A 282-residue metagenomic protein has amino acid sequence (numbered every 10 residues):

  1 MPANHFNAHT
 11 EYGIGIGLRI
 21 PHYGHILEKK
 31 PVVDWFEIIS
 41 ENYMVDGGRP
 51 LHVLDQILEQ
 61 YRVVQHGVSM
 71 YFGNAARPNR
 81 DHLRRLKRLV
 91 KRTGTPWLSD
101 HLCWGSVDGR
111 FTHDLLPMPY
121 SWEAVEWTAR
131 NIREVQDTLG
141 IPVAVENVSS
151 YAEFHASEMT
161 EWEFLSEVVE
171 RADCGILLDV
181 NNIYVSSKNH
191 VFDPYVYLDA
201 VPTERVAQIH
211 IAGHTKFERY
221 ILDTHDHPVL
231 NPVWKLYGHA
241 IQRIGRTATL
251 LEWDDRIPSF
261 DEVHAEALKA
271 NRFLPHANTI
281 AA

Functional and structural regions predicted by a protein language model:
M1-R88: N-terminal pre-domain/capping segments
Y23-L27, F154-E170, S186-D199, D261-H264: Distinct, well-ordered alpha-helical segments
H25-P31, G48-Q65, D81-P96, R133-T138 (+3 more regions): Acidic (Asp/Glu)-rich catalytic clusters
F36, L98, V143, D179 (+2 more regions): Conserved, mostly hydrophobic/aromatic
S40-H52, Y71-D81, Y151-M159, Y184-V191 (+2 more regions): Acidic-and-aromatic substrate-binding clefts and catalytic sites of carbohydrate-active enzymes
G47, R77, L115-S121, V125 (+1 more regions): Gly/Pro-rich active-site loop or hairpin
N79-I176: Active-site acidic/histidine proton-transfer and metal-coordination neighborhood in alpha/beta enzyme cores
F260-A281: C-terminal helical cap(s) of enzyme catalytic domains, especially alpha/beta-barrels
